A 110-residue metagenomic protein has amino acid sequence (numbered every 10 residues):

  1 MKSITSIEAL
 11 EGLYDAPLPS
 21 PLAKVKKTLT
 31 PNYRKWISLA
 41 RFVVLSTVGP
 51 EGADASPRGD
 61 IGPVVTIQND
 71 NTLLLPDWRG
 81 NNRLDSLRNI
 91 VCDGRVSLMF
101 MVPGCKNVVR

Functional and structural regions predicted by a protein language model:
M1-R110: Binding-site signature for planar aromatic cofactors or substrates
